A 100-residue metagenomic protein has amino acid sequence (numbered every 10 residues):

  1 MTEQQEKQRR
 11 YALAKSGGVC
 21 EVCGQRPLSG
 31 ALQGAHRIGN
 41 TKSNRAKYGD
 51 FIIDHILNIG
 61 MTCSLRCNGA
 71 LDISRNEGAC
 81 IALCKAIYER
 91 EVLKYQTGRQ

Functional and structural regions predicted by a protein language model:
T2, T41-M61, L65-Q100: Polybasic, low-complexity binding patches
E3-I38, C63-R66: Short cysteine-rich loop/turn motifs with clustered Cys
